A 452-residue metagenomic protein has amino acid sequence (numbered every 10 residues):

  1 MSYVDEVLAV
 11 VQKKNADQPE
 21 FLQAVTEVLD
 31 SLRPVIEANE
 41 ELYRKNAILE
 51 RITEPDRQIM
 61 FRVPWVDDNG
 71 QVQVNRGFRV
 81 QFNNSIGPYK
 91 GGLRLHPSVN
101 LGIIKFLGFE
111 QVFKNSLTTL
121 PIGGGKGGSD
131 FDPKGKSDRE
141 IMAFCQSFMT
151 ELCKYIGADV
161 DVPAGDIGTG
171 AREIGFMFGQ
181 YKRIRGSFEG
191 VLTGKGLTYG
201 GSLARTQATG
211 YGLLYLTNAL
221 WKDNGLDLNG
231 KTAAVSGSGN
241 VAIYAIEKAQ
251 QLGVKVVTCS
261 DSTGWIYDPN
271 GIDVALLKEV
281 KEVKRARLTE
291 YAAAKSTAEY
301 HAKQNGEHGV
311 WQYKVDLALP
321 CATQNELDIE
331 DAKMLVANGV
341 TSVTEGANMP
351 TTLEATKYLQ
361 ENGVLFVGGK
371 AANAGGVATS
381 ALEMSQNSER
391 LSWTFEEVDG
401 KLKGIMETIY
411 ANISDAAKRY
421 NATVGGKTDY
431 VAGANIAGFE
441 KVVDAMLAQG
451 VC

Functional and structural regions predicted by a protein language model:
S2, A16-Q23, E27, Y43 (+23 more regions): Conserved active-site and cofactor/substrate-binding residues in soluble primary-metabolism enzymes
S2-A24, L220, V336-C452: Adenosine-phosphate binding glycine-rich loop
L42-Q71: Structured beta-strand/loop patches that form or line metal/cofactor-binding pockets in enzymes
H96, N115-N229: Glycine/serine-rich phosphate-binding loop and adjoining beta1-alpha1 elements at the start of nucleotide-handling
V160-A164, S187-L192, T258-D261, L319-P320 (+3 more regions): General beta-strand structural signal in soluble alpha/beta enzymes
G196, G201-K314: Glycine-rich phosphate/diphosphate-binding loop of Rossmann-like nucleotide-binding domains
G264-F366, A371: Rossmann-like adenosine-cofactor binding region
